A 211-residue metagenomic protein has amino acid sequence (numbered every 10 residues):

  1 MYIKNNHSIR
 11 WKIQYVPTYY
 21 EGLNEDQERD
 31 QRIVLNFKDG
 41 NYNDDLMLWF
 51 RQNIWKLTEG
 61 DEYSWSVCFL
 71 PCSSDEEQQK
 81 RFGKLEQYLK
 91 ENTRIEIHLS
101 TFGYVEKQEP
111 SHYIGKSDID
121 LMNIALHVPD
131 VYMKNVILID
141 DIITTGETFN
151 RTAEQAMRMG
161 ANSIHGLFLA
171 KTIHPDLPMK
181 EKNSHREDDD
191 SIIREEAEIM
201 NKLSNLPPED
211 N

Functional and structural regions predicted by a protein language model:
M1-S66, D75, F102-Y132: Active-site-facing substrate-recognition patch
S64-S66, I97-S100, I164-H165: Residue-level recognition of the N-termini of beta-strands and the immediately preceding loop/turn
S66-C68, I137: Conserved beta-strand elements of the Class I
P71-R81: Glycine-rich phosphate-binding loops at beta-strand->alpha-helix junctions
K80-L89, R151: Short, solvent-exposed amphipathic alpha-helices that sit in or adjacent to ligand/effector-binding or catalytic
L89-T93, A156: Hydrophobic alpha-helical packing residues
T93-V105: A short coil-to-beta-strand element that immediately follows conserved catalytic motifs
Y104-D210: PRPP/pyrophosphate-binding module of the type I phosphoribosyltransferase fold
